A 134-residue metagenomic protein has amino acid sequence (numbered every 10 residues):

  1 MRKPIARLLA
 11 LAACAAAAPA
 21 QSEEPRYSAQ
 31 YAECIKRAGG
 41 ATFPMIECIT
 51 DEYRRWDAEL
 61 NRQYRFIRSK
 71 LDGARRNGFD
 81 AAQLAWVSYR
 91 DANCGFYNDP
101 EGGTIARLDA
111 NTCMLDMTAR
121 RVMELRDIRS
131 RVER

Functional and structural regions predicted by a protein language model:
M1-L9: Bacterial N-terminal signal peptides that target proteins for export
A13-P19: N-terminal signal peptide c-region/cleavage motif recognized by signal peptidases
A20-R134: N-terminal alpha-helical modules
